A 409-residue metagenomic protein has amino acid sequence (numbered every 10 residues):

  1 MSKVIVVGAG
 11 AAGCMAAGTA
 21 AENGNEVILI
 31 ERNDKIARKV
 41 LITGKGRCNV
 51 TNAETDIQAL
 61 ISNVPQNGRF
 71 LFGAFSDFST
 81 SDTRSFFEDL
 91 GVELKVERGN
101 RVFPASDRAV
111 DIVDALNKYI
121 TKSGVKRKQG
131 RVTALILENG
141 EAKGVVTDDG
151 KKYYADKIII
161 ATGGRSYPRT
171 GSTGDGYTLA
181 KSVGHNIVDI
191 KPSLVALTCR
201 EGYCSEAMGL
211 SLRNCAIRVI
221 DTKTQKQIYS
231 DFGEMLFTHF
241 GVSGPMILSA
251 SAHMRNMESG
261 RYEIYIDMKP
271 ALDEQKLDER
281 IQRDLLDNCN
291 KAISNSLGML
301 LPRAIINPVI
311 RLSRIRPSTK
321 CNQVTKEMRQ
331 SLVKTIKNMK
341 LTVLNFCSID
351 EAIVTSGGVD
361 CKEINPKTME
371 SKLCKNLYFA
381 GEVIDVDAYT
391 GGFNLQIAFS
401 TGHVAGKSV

Functional and structural regions predicted by a protein language model:
K3-L29, A405-V409: N-terminal Rossmann-like FAD-binding beta1-loop-alpha1 element of flavoenzymes
I5-V7, I30, V132, V145 (+4 more regions): Short hydrophobic core segments
A21-K45: Glycine-rich FAD pyrophosphate-binding loop
D34-I36, L41-I42, V50, E54-I57 (+3 more regions): An anion/pyrophosphate-binding glycine-rich loop and adjacent beta-alpha core in soluble alpha-beta enzymes
G73-K157, I306: Feature captures the FAD/FMN-dependent oxidoreductase FAD-binding
K128-A134, N307-D387: A glycine-rich dinucleotide-binding beta-alpha-beta segment and adjacent secondary-structure elements that constitute
K157-Y203: Glycine-rich loop(s) and the adjacent beta-strand/alpha-helix scaffold that form part
S166-L179, V183, D385-V409: A conserved FAD-binding loop/helix module that cradles the flavin
